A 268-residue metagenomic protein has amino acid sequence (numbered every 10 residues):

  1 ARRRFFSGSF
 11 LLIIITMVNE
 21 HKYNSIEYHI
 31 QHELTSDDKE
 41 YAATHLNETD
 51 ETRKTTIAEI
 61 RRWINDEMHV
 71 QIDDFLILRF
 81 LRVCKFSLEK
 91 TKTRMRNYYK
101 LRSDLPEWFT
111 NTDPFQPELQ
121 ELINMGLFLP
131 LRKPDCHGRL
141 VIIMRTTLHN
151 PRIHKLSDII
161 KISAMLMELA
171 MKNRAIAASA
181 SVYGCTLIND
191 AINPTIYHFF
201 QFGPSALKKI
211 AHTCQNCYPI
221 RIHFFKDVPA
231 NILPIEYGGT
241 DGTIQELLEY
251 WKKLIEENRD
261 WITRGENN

Functional and structural regions predicted by a protein language model:
R2, S7-N268: Basic, amphipathic alpha-helical/coil surface patches used to engage anionic, phosphate-bearing ligands and membranes
